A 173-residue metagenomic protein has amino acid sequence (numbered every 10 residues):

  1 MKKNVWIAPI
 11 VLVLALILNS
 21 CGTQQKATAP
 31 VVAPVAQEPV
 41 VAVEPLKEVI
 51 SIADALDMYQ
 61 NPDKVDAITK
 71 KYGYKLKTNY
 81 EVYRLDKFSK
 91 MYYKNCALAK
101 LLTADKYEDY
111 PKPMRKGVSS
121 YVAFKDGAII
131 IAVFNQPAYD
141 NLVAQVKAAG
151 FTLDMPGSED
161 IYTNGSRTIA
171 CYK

Functional and structural regions predicted by a protein language model:
M1-I10: Bacterial N-terminal signal peptides that target proteins for export
I17-S20: C-terminal motif of bacterial Sec signal peptides marking the signal peptidase cleavage site
G22-Q24: Bacterial signal peptide processing site
T28-A55: Post-signal peptide N-terminal segment of mature Sec-exported envelope proteins
L56-T78, N135-M155: Amphipathic alpha-helical segments
V65-Y93, A97: Core segments of cupin and vicinal oxygen chelate
K94-I161: Long, charged/polar, surface-exposed segments that mediate recognition or autoinhibition
E159-K173: Glycine-rich, aromatic-bearing surface loops/beta-hairpins
